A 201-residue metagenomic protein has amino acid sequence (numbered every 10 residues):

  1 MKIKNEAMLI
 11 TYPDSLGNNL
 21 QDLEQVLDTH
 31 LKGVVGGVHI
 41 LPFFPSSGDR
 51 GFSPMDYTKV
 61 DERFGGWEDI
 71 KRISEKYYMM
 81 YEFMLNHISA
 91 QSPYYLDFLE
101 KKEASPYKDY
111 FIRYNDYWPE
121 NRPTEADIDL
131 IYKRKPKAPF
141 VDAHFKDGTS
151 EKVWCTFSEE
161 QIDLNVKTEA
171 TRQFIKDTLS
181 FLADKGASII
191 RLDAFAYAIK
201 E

Functional and structural regions predicted by a protein language model:
K2-K176, S180, D184, F195-E201: Acidic/aromatic-lined carbohydrate-recognition and catalytic surfaces of CAZymes acting on diverse glycans
I190-A194: Extended, hydrophobic alpha-helical segments in both membrane/secreted and soluble proteins
